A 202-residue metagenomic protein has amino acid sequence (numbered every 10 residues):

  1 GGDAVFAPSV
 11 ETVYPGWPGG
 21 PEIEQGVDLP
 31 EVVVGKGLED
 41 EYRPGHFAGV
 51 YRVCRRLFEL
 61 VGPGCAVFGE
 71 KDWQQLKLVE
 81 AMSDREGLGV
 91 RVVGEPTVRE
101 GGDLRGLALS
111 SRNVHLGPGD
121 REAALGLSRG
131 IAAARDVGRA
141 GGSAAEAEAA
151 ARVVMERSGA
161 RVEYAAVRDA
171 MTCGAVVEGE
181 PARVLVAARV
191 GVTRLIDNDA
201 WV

Functional and structural regions predicted by a protein language model:
G1-A160, V167-T172, V192, D199: Nucleotidyltransferase catalytic core that binds NTPs
S158, V177-P181: A structural signal for short secondary-structure junctions
E163-A166, L185-A187: Conserved active-site loop/cleft motifs that coordinate metal ions or position small ligands
G174-A175, R183-V202: Short, basic/aromatic-enriched C-terminal tail that caps enzymatic domains
